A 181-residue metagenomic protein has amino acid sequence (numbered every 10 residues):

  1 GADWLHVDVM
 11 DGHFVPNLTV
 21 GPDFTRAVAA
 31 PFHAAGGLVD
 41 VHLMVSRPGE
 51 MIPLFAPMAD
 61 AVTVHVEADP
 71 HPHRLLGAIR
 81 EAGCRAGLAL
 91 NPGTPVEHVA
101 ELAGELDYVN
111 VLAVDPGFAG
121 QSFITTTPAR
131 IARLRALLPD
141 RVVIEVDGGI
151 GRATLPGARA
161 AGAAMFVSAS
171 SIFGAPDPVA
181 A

Functional and structural regions predicted by a protein language model:
G1, A34, P57-M58, A82 (+1 more regions): Structural motif
L5-V7, V39-L43, D60-V64, A86-L90 (+3 more regions): Hydrophobic faces of well-ordered beta-strands that scaffold small-molecule active sites in alpha/beta enzyme cores
H6-A78: N-terminal active-site wall of soluble small-molecule enzyme domains
M10-G12, M44-S46, E67-D69, N91-G93 (+3 more regions): Active-site beta-loop-alpha junctions enriched in small/polar residues
H13-T19, D23, P92, A100-L138 (+1 more regions): Glycine/Thr-rich beta-alpha phosphate-binding loop at enzyme active sites
L18-V41, A78-G87, T125-I144, G148: Alpha-helix-loop-beta-strand connector modules within alpha/beta enzyme cores
R47-P57, G93-L106, G148-F166: Catalytic cores of alpha/beta
V62-P70, N110-Q121, A161-A181: Glycine-rich phosphate-binding active-site loops on the catalytic face of alpha/beta enzymes
